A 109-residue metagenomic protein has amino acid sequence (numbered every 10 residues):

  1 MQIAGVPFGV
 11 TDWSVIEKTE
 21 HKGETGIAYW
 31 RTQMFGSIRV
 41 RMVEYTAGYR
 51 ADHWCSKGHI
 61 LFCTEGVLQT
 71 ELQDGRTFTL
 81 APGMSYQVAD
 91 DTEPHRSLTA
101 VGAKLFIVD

Functional and structural regions predicted by a protein language model:
M1-M42: A short, N-terminal "cap"/entry segment at the start of jelly-roll beta-barrel domains of the cupin/DSBH fold
G36-C55, A89-T92: Conserved short histidine dyad/triad with adjacent acidic residue
Y45, W54-T70: Short, conserved beta-strand element in jelly-roll/cupin
D52-H53, T70-E71, V88-A89, E93-A100: Short beta-strand His + acidic residue motifs that chelate non-heme Fe in jelly-roll/DSBH and cupin folds
I60, V67, P94, G102-K104: Structural motif
D74-D91: Short acidic-glycine-tyrosine-enriched beta hairpin
S85-V88, A100-D109: A short hydrophobic beta-strand segment most commonly corresponding to one strand of the jelly-roll/cupin
